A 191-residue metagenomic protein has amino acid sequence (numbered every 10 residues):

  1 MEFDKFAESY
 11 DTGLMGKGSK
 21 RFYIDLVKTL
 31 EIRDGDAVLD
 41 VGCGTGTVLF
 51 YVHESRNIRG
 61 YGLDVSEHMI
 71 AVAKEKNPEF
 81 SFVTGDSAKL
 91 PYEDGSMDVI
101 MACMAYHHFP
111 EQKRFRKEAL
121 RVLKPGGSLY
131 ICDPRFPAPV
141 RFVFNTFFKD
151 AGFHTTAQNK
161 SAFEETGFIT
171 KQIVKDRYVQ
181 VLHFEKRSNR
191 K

Functional and structural regions predicted by a protein language model:
M1-E8: N-terminal, positively charged/glycine-rich alpha-helical extensions of SAM-dependent methyltransferases
D11-K17, V48, Y130-T166, T170-H183: C-terminal alpha-helical "lid/dimerization" subdomain adjacent to the S-adenosyl-L-methionine
G18-D34: Conserved alpha-helix/loop element of class I SAM-dependent methyltransferases that forms part of the SAM/SAH-binding
A37, G126-S128: Short glycine-centered segments of the SAM/dcSAM-binding site in methyltransferase folds
L39-V41, T45-K89: Class I SAM-dependent methyltransferase SAM/SAH-binding core
M101: A conserved beta-strand element that flanks and buttresses the S-adenosyl-L-methionine
M104-A105: Short catalytic micro-motifs in class I SAM-dependent methyltransferases
K113-P125: A short glycine-rich, Lys/Arg-flanked "PGG" loop and its adjoining helix->strand segment in the class I
